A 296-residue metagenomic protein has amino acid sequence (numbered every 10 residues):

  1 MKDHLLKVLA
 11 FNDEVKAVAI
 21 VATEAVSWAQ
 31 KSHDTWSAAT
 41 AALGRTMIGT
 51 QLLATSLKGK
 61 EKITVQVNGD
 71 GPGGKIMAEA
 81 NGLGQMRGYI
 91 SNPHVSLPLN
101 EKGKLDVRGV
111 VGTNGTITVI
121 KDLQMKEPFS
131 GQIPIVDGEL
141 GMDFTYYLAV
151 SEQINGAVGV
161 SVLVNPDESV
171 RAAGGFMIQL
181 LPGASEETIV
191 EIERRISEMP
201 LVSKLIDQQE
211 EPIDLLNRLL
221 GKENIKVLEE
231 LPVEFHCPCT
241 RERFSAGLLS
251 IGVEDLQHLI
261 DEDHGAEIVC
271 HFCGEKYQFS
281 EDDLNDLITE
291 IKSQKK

Functional and structural regions predicted by a protein language model:
M1-E229: Interaction interfaces in information-processing and related assembly proteins
S197-K296: Cys/His-clustered metal-coordination modules, chiefly Zn-binding fingers
